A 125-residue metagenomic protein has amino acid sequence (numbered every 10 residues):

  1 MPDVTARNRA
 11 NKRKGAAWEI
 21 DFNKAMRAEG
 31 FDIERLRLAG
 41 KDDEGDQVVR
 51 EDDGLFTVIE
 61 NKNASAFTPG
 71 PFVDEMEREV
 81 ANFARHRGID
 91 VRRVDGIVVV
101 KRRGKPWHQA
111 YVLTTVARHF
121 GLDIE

Functional and structural regions predicted by a protein language model:
M1-E125: Catalytic phosphate/metal-binding cores of nucleic-acid and nucleotide-processing enzymes, i.e., regions that mediate
